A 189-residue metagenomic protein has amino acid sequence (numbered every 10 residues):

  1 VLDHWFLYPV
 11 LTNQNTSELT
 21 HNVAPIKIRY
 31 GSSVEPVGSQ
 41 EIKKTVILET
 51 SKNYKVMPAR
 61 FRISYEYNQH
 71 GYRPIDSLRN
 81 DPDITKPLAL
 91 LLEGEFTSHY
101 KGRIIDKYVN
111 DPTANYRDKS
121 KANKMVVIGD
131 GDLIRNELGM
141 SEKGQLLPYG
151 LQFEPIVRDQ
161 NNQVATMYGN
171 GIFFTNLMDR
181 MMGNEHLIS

Functional and structural regions predicted by a protein language model:
V1-H186: Acidic, S/T/G-rich, low-cysteine, solvent-exposed domains in lumenal/extracellular/periplasmic regions of secretory
